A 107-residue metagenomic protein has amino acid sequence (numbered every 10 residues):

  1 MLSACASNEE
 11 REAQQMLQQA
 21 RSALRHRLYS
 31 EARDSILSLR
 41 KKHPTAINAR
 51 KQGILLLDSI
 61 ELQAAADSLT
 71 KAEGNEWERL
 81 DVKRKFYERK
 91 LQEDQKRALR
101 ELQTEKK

Functional and structural regions predicted by a protein language model:
L2-A4: C-terminal motif of bacterial Sec signal peptides marking the signal peptidase cleavage site
E9-Q15: Generic helix N-cap/helix-start motif at coil->alpha-helix transitions
R40-K51, K83-E93: Short solvent-exposed coil/turn linkers within tandem alpha-helical repeat scaffolds
A46-A66, D94-Q95: TPR/TPR-like alpha-solenoid helical repeat scaffolds
L57-K83: Alpha-helical linker/edge segments of TPR/alpha-solenoid repeat scaffolds and analogous pre-/post-domain helices
